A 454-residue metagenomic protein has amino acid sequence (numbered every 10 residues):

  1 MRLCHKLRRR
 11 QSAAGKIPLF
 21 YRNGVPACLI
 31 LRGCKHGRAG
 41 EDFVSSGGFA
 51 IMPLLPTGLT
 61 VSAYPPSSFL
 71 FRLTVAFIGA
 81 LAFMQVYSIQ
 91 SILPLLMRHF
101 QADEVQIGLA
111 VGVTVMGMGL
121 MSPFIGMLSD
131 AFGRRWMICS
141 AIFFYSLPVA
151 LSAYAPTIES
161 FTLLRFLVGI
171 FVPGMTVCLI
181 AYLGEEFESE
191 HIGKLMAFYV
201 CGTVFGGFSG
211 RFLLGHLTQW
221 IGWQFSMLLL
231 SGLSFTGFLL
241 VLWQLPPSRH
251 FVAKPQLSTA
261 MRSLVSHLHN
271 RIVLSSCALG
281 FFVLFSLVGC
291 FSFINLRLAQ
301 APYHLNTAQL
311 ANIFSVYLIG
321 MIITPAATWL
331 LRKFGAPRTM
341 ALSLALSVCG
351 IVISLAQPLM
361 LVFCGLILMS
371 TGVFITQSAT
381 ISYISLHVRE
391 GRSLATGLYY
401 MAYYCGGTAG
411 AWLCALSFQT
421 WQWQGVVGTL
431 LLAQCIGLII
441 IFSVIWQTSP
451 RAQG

Functional and structural regions predicted by a protein language model:
P56-P65, P246-S276: Juxtamembrane intracellular "pre-TM" segments in multi-pass secondary transporters
Q101, G133, Y154-S160, F171 (+2 more regions): Helix-breaking motifs and short loop linkers at transmembrane-helix boundaries and internal kinks in secondary membrane
L120-P156: Conserved MFS/SLC helix-loop-helix module at the cytosolic interface between two early adjacent transmembrane helices
S122-G133, I323-G335, F418: Helix-to-loop junctions at the C-terminal end of transmembrane segments in multipass secondary transporters
P148, E159-L167, M360-L368: Paired small-residue
L164-G202: Cytoplasmic helix-loop-helix junction between adjacent transmembrane helices in 12-TM secondary transporters
S189, F198-L245: Helix-loop-helix hairpin linking two adjacent transmembrane segments in secondary transporters
P337-T380: C-terminal transmembrane helical hairpin of 12-TM major facilitator-type secondary transporters
